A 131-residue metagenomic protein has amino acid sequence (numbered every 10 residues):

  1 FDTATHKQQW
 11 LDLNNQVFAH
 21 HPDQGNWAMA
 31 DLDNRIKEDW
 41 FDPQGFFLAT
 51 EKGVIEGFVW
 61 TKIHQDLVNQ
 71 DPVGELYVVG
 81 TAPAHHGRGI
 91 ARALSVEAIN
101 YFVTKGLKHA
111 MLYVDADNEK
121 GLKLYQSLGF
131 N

Functional and structural regions predicted by a protein language model:
F1-D12: A short beta-loop-alpha structural element at the N-terminal edge of CoA-dependent acyl/N-acetyltransferase catalytic
Q8-Q9, F47, F58-V59, I90 (+1 more regions): Ligand-binding pocket scaffold of soluble enzyme catalytic domains
H21-V79: A conserved beta-strand-loop-helix scaffold within acyl/acetyltransferase catalytic domains
Y77-H86, D115: A short, internal acetyl-CoA/4′-phosphopantetheine-binding micro-motif in the GNAT/acyltransferase core
Y77-T81, I99, K108: Helical hairpin unit composed of two closely spaced alpha helices linked by a short loop
H86, S95-V103: A conserved short alpha-helix in the GNAT/GCN5 acetyltransferase fold that borders and helps form the acetyl-CoA
R88, R92, A116-N131: Conserved active-site alpha-helix within GNAT-family acetyltransferase domains
F102-Y113: Conserved GNAT acetyl-CoA-binding A-motif
